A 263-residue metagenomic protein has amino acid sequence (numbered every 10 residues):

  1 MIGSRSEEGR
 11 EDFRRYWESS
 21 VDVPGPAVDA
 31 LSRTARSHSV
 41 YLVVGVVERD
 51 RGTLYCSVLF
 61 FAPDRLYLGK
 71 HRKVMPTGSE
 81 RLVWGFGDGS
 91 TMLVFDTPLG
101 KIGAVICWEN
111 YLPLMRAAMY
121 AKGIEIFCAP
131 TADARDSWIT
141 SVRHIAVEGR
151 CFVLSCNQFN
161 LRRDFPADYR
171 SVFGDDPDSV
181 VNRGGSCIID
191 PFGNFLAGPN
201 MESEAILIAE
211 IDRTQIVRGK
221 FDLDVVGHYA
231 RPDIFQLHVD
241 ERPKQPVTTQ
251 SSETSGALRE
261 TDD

Functional and structural regions predicted by a protein language model:
M1-E18: Short, conserved active-site loops that position catalytic residues or coordinate cofactors/metal ions across diverse
G3-E7, A117-A118, T140-S141, A167: Short amphipathic alpha-helical segments
S20-D29, R33-V40, R49-E125, P130-H144 (+3 more regions): Active-site catalytic loop in hydrolytic enzyme cores
G45, P130, C156-N157: Generic beta-sheet signal
V94-D96, I145, D178, G198-P199: Short secondary-structure boundary/capping segments
R150: Conserved HRD-motif arginine in the catalytic loop of eukaryotic-like protein kinases
Q158-D263: C-terminal beta-strand edge segments of enzyme domains
